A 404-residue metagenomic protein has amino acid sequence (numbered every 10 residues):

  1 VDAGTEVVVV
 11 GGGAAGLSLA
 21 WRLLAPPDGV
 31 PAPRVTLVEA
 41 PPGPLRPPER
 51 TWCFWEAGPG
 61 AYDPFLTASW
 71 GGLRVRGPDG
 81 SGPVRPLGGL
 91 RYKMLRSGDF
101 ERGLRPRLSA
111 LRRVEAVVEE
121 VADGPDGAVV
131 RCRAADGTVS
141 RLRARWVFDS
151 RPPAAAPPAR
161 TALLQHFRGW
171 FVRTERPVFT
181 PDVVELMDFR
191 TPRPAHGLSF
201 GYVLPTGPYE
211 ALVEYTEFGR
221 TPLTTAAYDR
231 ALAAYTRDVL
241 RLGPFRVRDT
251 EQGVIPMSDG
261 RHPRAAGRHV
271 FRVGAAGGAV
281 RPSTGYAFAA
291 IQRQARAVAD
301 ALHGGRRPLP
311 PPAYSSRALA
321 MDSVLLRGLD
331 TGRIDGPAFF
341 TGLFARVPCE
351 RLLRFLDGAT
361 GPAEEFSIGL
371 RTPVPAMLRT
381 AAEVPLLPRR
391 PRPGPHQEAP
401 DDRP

Functional and structural regions predicted by a protein language model:
V1-A15: Beta1/beta-strand and adjacent pyrophosphate-binding region of the FAD-binding site in flavoprotein oxidoreductases
V8, R34-T36, L212: A structural signal for isolated positions on well-ordered beta-strands in alpha/beta enzyme cores
V8-V10, V38, R141-A154, V270-F271 (+1 more regions): Short hydrophobic core segments
R22, P26, R107-F245, S258-R261: Predominantly flavin-linked oxidoreductase catalytic cores and closely associated redox partners
R22-P26, V30-G80, D99: N-terminal FAD cofactor-binding segment of flavoenzymes
W70, R74, M94-R112: N-terminal Rossmann-like dinucleotide/flavin-binding domain of flavoprotein oxidoreductases that bind FAD/FMN
P192-G197, T216-A301, R306: FAD/FMN-dependent oxidoreductases across multiple families
R296-P404: C-terminal helical "tail/cap" subdomain of flavin- and related membrane-associated enzymes
